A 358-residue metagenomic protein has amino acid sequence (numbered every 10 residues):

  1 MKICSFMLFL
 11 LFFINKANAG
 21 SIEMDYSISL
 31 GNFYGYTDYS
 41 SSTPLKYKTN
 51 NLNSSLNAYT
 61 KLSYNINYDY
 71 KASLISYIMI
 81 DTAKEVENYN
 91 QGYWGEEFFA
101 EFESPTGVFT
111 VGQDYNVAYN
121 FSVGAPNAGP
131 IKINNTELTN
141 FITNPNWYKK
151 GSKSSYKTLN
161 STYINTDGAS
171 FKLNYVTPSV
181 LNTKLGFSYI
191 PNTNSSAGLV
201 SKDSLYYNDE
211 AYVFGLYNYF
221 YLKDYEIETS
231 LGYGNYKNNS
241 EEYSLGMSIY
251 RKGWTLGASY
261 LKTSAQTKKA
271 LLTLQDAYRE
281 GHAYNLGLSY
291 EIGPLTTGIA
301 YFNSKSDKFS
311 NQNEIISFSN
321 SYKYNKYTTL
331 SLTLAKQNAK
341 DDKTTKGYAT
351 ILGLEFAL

Functional and structural regions predicted by a protein language model:
I14-A19: Sec/Tat signal peptide C-region and signal peptidase I cleavage site
S21, Y47-S55, Y89-Y93, I164-G168 (+6 more regions): Transmembrane beta-barrel outer-membrane domains
S21-Y34, T49-N194, N208, N218-F220: Outer membrane beta-barrel
L30-D38, I66, S76-T82, Y115-V117 (+9 more regions): Transmembrane beta-strands of outer-membrane beta-barrel pores
Y59-K61, F99-E101, N174-V176, G215-Y217 (+5 more regions): Outer-membrane beta-barrel architecture
Y68-A72, T106-T110, L181-L185, L222-T229 (+4 more regions): Repeated loop/turn-to-beta-strand initiation elements of outer-membrane beta-barrel proteins
S104, F214, K346-L358: Outer-membrane beta-barrel "beta-signal"
D209-S317: Detector for outer-membrane/organellar transmembrane beta-barrel domains, recognizing the amphipathic beta-strand
